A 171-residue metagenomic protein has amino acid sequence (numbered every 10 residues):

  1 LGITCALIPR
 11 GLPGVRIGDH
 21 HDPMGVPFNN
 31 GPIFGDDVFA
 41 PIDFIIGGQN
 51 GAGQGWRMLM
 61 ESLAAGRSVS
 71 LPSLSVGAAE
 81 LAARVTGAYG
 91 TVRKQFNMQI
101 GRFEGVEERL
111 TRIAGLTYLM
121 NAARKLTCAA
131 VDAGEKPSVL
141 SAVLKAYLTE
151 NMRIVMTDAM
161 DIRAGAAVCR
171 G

Functional and structural regions predicted by a protein language model:
L1-S73: FAD-binding core of flavoproteins
S62-G171: Alpha-helical interface subdomain recognition
